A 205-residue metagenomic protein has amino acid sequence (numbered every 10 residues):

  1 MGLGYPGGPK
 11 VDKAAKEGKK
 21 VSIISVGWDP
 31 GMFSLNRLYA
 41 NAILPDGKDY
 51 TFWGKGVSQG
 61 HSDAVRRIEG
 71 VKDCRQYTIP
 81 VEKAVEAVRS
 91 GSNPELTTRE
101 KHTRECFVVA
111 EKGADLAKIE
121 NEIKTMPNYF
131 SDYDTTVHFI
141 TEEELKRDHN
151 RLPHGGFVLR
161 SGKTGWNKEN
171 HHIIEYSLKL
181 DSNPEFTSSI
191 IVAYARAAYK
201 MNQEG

Functional and structural regions predicted by a protein language model:
M1-S22: Rossmann-fold NAD(P)-binding glycine/threonine-rich loop
G2-Y5, S25-S34, K55-Q59, K112-G113 (+1 more regions): Gly/Ser/Thr-rich loops at beta-strand to alpha-helix junctions that form or flank small-molecule/cofactor-binding
D12, M32-K48, D63-D73, A197: Oxidoreductase and adenylate-handling cofactor-binding alpha/beta cores
K19-N41, I191: Short alpha-helices
S22-V26, F52, R75-Q76: General beta-strand structural signal in soluble alpha/beta enzymes
A42-I43, G47-G54, E105-A110: Short beta-strand and adjoining strand-loop segment in the mid-core of the Rossmann-like NAD(P)-dependent dehydrogenase
S58-A195: C-terminal substrate-binding/catalytic lobe of Rossmann-fold NAD(P)-dependent oxidoreductases
A197-G205: C-terminal helix-rich "cap/oligomerization" subdomain common to oxidoreductases
